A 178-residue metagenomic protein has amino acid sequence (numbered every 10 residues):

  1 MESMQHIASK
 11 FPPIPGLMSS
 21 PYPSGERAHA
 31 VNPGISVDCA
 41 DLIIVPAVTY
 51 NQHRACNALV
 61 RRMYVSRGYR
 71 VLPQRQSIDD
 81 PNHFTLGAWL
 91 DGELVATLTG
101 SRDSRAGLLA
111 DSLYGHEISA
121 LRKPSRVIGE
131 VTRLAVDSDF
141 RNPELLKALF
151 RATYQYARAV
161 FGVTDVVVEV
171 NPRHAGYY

Functional and structural regions predicted by a protein language model:
E2-Y50: Conserved N-terminal entry element of GNAT/NAT acetyltransferase domains
P13, S24-A30, R67-R70, H83 (+2 more regions): Short amphipathic alpha-helical surface micro-motifs
H29-Q76, D80-L90, L94: Short amphipathic alpha-helix that is part of the acyltransferase structural core
G87, E93-R102, E130: Conserved beta-strand in the GNAT
S104-L108: A short local loop/turn or secondary-structure capping micro-motif enriched for an aromatic residue
A110-Y177: Acyl-donor binding region in acyl/amide transferases
